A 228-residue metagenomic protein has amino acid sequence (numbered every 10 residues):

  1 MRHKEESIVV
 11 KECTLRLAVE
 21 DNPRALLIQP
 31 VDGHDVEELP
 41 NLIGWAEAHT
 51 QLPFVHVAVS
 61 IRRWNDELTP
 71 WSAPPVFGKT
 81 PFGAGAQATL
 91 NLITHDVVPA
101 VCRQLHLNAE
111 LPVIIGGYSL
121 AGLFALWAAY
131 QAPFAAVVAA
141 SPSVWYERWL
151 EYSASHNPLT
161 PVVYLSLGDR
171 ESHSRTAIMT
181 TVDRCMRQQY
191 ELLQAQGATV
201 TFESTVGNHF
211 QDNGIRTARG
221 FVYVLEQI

Functional and structural regions predicted by a protein language model:
M1-E6: Short, hydrophobic/aromatic-rich segments at coil-to-beta transitions
K11-T14, D21-H106: Serine-hydrolase catalytic machinery in alpha/beta-hydrolase-like enzymes
I28-V31, A140, L167: Alpha/beta-hydrolase
P112-G117, A140: Short beta-strand immediately N-terminal to the catalytic nucleophile in serine-hydrolase-like folds
G116-A121, A125: Gly/Ala-rich beta-loop-alpha elbow adjacent to hydrolase catalytic centers
A128-A129: Aromatic pocket-lining residues of Rossmann-like dinucleotide-binding sites
P133-E147: A conserved short beta-strand
S143-V224: The feature captures the conserved acid-bearing segment of alpha/beta-hydrolase catalytic domains
